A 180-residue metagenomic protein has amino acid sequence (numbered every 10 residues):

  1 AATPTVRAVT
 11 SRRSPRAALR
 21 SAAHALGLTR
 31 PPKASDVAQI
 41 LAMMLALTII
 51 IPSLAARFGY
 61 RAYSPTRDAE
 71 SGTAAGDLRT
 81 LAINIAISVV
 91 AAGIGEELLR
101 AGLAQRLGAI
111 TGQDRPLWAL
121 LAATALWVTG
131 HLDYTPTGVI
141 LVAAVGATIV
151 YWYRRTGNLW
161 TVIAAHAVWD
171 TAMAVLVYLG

Functional and structural regions predicted by a protein language model:
A1-A17, R67: Alpha-helical transmembrane segments in multi-pass membrane proteins
A2-T3, M43, L47-P52, A91 (+4 more regions): Alpha-helical transmembrane segments of multipass membrane proteins
L19-A92, A109-G112: Juxtamembrane helix-loop-helix connectors linking adjacent transmembrane helices in multi-pass membrane enzymes
A69-L78, A109-T111, Y134-Y151: Short, motif-level signal for alpha-helix interfacial/capping segments enriched in acidic residues and aromatics/proline
S88-A92, A101, T161-V162: Active-site alpha-helix of zinc metalloproteases
V90, Q105-P116, G130-T137: Short, amphipathic, aromatic/basic-enriched membrane-interface segments that mark the entry/exit of transmembrane
G95-A122, Y151-N158: Membrane-interface helix/loop boundary segments of multi-pass membrane proteins
L121, G130, P136-G180: Functionally important transmembrane alpha-helices
